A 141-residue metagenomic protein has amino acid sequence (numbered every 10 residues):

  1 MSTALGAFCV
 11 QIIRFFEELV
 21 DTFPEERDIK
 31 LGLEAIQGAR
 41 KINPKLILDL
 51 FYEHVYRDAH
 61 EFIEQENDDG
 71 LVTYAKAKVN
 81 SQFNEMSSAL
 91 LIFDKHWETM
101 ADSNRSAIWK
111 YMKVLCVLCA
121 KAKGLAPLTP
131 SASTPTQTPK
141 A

Functional and structural regions predicted by a protein language model:
M1-S106, A120-T134, T138-P139: Terminal low-complexity "docking" segments
K110-K121: Short, hydrophobic/amphipathic alpha-helical patches that form generic packing surfaces within helical domains
